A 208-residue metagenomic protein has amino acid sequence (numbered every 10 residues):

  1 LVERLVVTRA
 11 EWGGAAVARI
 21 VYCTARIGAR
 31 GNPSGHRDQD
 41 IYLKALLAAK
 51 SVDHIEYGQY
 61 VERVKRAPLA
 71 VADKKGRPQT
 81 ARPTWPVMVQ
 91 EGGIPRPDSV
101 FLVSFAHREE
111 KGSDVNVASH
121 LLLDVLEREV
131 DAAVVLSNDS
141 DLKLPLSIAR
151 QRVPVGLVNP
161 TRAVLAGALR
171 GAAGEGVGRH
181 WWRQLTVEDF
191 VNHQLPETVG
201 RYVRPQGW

Functional and structural regions predicted by a protein language model:
L1-M88, L102, A106, P154-V158: Domain-level signal for Mg2+-assisted phosphodiester chemistry and nucleotide/NA-binding surfaces in nucleic-acid
V61-W208: Nuclease catalytic cores that cleave nucleic-acid phosphodiester bonds, predominantly acidic two-metal-ion
